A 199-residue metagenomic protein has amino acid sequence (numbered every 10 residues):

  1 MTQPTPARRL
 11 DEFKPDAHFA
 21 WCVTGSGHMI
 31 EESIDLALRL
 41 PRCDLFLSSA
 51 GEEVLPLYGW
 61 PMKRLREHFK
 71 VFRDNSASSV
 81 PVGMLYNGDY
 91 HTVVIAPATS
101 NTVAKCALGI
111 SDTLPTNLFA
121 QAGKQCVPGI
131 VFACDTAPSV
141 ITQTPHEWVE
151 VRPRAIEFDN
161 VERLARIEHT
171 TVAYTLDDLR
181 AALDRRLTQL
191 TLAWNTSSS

Functional and structural regions predicted by a protein language model:
T2-S199: A cross-family phosphate/adenosyl-ligand binding-site feature
